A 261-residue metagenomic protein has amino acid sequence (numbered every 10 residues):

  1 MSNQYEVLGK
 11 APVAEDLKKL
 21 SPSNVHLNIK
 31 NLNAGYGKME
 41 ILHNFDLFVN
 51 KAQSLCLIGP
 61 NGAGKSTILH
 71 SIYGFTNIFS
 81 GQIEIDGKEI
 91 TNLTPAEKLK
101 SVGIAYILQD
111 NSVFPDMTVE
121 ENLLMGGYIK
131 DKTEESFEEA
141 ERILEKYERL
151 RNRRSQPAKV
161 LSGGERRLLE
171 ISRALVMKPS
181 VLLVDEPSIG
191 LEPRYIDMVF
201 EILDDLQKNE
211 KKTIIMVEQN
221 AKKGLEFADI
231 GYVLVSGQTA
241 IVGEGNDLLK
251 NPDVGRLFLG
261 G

Functional and structural regions predicted by a protein language model:
G37, M117-E138, K146-E148, G243 (+1 more regions): ABC-type ATPase nucleotide-binding domains, specifically the catalytic core motifs of the NBD
I58-P60: The feature captures the beta-strand-to-loop junction immediately N-terminal to the Walker
Y73: Helix-to-loop junction immediately C-terminal to a conserved catalytic motif
N77, E89-A105, D110, T133-E134 (+2 more regions): ABC ATPase NBD coupling module
G81-I90, K100-S101, E135-A140, E145 (+1 more regions): Conserved ABC transporter NBD signature motif
P157-L161: Conserved ABC ATPase signature
A174-L175: ABC ATPase C-loop
L182-E186: Catalytic Walker B motif of ABC-type/P-loop ATPase nucleotide-binding domains
